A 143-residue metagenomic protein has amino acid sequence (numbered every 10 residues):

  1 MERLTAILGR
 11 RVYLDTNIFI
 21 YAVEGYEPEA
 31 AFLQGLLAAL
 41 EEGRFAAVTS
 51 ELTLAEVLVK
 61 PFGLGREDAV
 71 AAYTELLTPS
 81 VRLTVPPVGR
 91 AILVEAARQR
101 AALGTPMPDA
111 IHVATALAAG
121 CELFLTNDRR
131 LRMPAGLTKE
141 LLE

Functional and structural regions predicted by a protein language model:
M1-I7, R11, V85, V113-E143: Acidic, PIN/NYN-like endoribonuclease modules and their adjacent C-terminal/linker elements
M1-T49, F62-E75, R129, L141-E143: Short, well-structured N-terminal submotif of metal-dependent ribonuclease cores
T16, E51, D109-V113: Conserved glycosyltransferase catalytic-site signature
F19, L54, L93, L131-R132: A generic structural signal for short hydrophobic patches within well-formed alpha-helices
G25, L52, P79-A102: Acidic catalytic patch
E42-A47, R82-T84, G120-L123: Short active-site oxyanion
S50, V88, P108, N127: Replace "coordinates the UDP/GDP/TDP-sugar" with "coordinates nucleotide-activated sugar donors
